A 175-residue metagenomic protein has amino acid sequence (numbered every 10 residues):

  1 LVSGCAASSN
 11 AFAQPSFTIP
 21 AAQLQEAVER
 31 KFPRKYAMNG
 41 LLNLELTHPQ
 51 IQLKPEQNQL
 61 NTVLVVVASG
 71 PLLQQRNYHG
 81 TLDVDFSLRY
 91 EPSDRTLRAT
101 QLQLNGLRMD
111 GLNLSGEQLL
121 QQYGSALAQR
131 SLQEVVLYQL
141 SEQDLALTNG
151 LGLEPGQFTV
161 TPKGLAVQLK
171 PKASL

Functional and structural regions predicted by a protein language model:
L1-G4: Bacterial N-terminal signal peptides
A6-L175: Extracellular/lumenal and peripheral-membrane lipid-interaction modules
